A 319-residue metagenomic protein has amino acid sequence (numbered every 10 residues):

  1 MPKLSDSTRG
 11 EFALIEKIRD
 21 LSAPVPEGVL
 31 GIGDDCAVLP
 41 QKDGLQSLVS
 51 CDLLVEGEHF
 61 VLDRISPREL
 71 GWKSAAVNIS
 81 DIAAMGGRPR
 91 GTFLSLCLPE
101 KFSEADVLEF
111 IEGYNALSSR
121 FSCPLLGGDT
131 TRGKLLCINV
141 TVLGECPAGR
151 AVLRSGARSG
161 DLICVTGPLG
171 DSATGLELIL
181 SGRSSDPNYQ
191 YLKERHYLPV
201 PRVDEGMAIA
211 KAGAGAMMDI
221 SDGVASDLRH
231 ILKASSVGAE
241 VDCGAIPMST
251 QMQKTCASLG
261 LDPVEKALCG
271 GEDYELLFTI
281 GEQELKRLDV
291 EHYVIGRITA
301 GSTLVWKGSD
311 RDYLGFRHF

Functional and structural regions predicted by a protein language model:
M1-A13, K17-D20, L45, I65 (+5 more regions): Glycine-/charge-enriched secondary-structure boundary and capping motifs
M1-S66, M85, L94, L117 (+1 more regions): Extreme N-terminal cap/leader segments of soluble proteins
L21, V55-R64, C146, D186-L192 (+1 more regions): Glycine/charged-rich beta-loop-alpha catalytic/anionic-binding loops adjacent to active sites
V38, N78, G86, L125 (+4 more regions): Residue-level signal for inorganic ion chemistry
L54, P89-L178, R297: Glycine-rich anion-binding loops of enzyme active sites
G71-I82, G113-Y114: Short, well-ordered amphipathic alpha-helical segments that serve as non-catalytic structural scaffolds within diverse
D161-G167, L198-V224: Internal active-site segments that recognize and position negatively charged phosphoryl groups and nucleotide moieties
G182-V200: A short, charged helix-loop
